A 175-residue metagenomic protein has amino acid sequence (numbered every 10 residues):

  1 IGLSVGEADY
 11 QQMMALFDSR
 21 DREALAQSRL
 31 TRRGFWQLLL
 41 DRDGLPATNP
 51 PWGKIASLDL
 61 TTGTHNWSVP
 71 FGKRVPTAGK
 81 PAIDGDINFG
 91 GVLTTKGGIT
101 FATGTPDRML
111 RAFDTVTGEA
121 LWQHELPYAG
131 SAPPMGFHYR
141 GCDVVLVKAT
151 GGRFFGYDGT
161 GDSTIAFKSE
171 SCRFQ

Functional and structural regions predicted by a protein language model:
I1-Q175: Beta-sheet-rich non-transmembrane sensory/scaffold domains
